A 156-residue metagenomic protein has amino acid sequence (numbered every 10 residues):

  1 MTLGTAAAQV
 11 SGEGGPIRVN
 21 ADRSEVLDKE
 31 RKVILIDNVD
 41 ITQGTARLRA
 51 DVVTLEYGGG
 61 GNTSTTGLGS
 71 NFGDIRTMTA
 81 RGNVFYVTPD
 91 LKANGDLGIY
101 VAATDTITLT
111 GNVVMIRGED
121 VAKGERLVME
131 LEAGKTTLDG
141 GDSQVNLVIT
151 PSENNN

Functional and structural regions predicted by a protein language model:
M1-N156: Mature-chain termini and adjacent capping regions
